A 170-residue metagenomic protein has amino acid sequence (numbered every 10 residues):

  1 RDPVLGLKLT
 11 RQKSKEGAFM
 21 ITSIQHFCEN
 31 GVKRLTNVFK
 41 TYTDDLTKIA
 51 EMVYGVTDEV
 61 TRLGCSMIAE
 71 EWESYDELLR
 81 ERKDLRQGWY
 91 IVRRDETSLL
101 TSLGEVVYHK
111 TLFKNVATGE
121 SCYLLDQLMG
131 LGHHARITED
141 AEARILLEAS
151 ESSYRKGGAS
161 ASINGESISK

Functional and structural regions predicted by a protein language model:
D2-V116: Short, conserved DNA-binding cores of transcription-related domains
T22-S23, F27-T36, V106, K110-K170: Short, positively charged, Gly/Tyr-enriched micro-motifs that form contact patches at catalytic or ligand/partner
